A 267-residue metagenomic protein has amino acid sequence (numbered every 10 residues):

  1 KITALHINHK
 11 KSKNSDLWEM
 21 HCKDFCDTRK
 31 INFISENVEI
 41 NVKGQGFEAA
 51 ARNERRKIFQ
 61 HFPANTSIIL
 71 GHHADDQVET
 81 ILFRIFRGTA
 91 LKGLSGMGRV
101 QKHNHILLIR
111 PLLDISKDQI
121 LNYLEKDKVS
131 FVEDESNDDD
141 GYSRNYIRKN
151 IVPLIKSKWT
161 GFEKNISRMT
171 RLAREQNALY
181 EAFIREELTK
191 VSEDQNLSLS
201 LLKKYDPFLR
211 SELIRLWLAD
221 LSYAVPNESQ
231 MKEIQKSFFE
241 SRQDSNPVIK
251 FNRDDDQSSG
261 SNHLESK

Functional and structural regions predicted by a protein language model:
K1-H9, V38-I40, E54, Q101-H105 (+1 more regions): AMP-forming adenylation/ATP pyrophosphatase catalytic core
K1-P153: Core alpha/beta nucleotide-donor-binding catalytic domains of modification enzymes
G44, E48, E163, E228-M231: Short, structured helix-loop boundary elements
R87, L91, K156-T160, A178 (+2 more regions): Alpha-helix boundary/capping and short turn/kink residues
N137-N145, E163-R174: Internal, active-site/partner-interface "lid" segment
D138-S143, S157, L202-Y205: Noncatalytic alpha-helical scaffolds and linker/capping helices
N150, L154-I166: Conserved anion/nucleotide-ligand pocket segment
